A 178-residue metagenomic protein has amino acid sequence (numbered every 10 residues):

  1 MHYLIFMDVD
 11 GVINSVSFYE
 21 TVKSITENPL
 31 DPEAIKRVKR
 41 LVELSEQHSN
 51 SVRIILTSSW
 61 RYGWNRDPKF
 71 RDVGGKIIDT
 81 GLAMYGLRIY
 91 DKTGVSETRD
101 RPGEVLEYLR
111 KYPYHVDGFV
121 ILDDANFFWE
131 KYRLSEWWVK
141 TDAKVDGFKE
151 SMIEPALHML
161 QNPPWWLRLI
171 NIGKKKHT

Functional and structural regions predicted by a protein language model:
M1-N50: Active-site neighborhood of HAD-like aspartate-dependent phosphohydrolases
L4, R53, G118-V120: Structural motif
M7, L56-W60, L122-D124: Short His-Asn-centered micro-motif
N14-V16, Y62-D67, F127-K131, F148: Short catalytic/ligand-binding loop motif for oxyanion handling, primarily in non-cytosolic enzymes, centered on
F18-Y19, S49-N50, D67-P68, Y132-L134: Short amphipathic alpha-helical segments
P32, Y62-R66, S96-R99: Acidic-and-aromatic substrate-binding clefts and catalytic sites of carbohydrate-active enzymes
S49-G74: Substrate-recognition element of Asp-dependent hydrolases with the DxDx(T/V) motif
R71-T178: C-terminal cap/substrate-recognition subdomain and adjoining C-terminal extension of metal-dependent phosphatase-like
